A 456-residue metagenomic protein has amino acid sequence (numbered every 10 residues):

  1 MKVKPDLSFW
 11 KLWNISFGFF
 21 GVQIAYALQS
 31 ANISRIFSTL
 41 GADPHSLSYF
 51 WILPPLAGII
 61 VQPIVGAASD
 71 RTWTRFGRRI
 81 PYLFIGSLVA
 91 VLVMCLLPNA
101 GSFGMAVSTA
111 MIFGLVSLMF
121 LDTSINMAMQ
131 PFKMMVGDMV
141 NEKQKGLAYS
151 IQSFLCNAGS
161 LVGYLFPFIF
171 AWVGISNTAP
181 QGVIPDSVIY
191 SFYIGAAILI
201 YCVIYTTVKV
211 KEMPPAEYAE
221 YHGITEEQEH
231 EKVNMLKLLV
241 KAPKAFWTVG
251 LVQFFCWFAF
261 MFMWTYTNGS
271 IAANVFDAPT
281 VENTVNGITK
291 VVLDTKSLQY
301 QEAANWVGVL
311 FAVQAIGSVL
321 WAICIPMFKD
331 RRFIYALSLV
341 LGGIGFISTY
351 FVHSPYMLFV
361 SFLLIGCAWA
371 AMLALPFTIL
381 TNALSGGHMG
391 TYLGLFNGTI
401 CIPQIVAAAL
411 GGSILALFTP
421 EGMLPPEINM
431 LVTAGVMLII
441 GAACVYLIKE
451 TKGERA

Functional and structural regions predicted by a protein language model:
M1-F9, G101, M105-S117, M127-A128 (+3 more regions): Intracellular loop-helix junctions on the cytosolic face of multi-pass helical membrane proteins
K2-A57, T248, V252, C256-V281: Helix-loop boundary and gating motifs at the non-cytosolic
P44-H45, E142-Q152, L384-F396: Loop-to-transmembrane helix entry/capping segments in MFS-fold secondary transporters and related SLC/MFSD carriers
L83-S108, L341-H353: C-terminal ends and interior cores of transmembrane alpha-helices in multi-pass membrane transporters/permeases
V93-A128, M357-M372: Hydrophobic core of transmembrane alpha-helices in multi-pass small-molecule transporters, especially MFS/SLC-type
M127-V140, A371-S385: Intracellular juxtamembrane helix-capping segments at the cytosolic ends of symmetry-related transmembrane helices
R332-P376: C-terminal transmembrane helical hairpin of 12-TM major facilitator-type secondary transporters
G387-F418: A late C-terminal transmembrane helix in Major Facilitator Superfamily
